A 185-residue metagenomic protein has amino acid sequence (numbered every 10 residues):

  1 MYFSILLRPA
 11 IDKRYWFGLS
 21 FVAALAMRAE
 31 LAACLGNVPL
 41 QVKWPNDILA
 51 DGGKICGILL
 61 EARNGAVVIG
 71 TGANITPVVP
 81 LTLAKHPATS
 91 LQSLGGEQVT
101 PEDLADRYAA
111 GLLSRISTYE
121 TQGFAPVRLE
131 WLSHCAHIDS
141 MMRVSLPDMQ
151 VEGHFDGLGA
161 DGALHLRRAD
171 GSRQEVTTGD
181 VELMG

Functional and structural regions predicted by a protein language model:
M1-L7: Structural signature of FAD isoalloxazine-binding scaffolds in flavoprotein oxidoreductases
I11-K13, F17-P39, A50-G185: Long, positively charged amphipathic alpha-helical accessory segments at protein N-termini or as interdomain linkers
D47: Conserved active-site carboxylates
